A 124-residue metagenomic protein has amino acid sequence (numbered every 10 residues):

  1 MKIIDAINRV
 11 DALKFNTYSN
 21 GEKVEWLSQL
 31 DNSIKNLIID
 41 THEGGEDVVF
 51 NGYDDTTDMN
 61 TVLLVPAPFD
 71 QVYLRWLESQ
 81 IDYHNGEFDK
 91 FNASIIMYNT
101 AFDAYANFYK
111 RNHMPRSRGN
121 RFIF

Functional and structural regions predicted by a protein language model:
M1-V62, D103-F124: Conserved short "hinge" loops at termini or chain/domain junctions
F15-Y18, H84-F88: Charged, low-complexity interaction regions
V62-Q71: Structural motif
Q71-Y83: Short, hydrophobic/amphipathic alpha-helical patches that form generic packing surfaces within helical domains
N92-A106: Short secondary-structure subsegments characteristic of cysteine-rich extracellular domains
